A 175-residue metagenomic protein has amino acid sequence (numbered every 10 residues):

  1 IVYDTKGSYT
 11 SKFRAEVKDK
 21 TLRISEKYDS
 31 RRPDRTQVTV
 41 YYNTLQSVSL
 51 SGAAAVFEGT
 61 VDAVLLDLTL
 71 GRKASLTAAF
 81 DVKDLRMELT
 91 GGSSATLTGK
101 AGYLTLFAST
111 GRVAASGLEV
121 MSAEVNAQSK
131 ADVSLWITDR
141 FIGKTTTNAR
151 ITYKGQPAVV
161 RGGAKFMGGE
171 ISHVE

Functional and structural regions predicted by a protein language model:
I1-S49, E58, Y153-G155, H173: Short linear S-[DN]-x-LW-Φ motif typified by the pepsin-like aspartic protease active-site region
V38-T39, L45-E175: Extended, compositionally simple hydrophobic/Ser/Thr-rich segments that build repetitive fibrous architectures
